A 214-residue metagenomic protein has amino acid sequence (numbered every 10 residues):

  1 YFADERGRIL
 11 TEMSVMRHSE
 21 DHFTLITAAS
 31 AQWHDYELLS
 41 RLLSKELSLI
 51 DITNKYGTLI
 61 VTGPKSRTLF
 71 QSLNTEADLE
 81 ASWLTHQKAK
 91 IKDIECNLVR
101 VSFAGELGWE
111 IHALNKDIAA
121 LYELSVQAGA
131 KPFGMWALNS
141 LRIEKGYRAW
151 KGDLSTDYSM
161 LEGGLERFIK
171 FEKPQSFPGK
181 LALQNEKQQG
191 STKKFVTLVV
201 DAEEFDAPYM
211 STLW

Functional and structural regions predicted by a protein language model:
Y1-L10, W136: Acidic, proline/glycine-enriched N-terminal capping motif
E12-S14: Short, surface-exposed charged micro-motifs
M16-W214: Conserved, structured C-terminal
